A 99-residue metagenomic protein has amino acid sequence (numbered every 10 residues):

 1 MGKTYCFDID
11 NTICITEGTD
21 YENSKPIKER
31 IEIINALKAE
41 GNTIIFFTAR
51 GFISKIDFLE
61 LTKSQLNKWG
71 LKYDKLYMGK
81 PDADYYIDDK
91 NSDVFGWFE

Functional and structural regions predicted by a protein language model:
M1-E99: Catalytic phosphate/metal-binding cores of nucleic-acid and nucleotide-processing enzymes, i.e., regions that mediate
